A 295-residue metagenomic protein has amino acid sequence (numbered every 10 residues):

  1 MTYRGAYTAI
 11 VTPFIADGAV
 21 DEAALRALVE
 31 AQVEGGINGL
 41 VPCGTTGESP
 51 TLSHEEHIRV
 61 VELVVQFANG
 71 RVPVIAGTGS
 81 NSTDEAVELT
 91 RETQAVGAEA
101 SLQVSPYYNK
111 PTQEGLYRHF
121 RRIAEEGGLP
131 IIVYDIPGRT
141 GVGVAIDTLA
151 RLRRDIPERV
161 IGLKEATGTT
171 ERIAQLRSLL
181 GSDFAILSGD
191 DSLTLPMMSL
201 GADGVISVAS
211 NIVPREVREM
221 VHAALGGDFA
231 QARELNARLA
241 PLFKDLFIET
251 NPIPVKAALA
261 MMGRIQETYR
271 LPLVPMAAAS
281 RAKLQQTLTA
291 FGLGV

Functional and structural regions predicted by a protein language model:
M1-T8, T12-G143, V160: Active-site beta->alpha loop and helix N-cap motifs at the rims of alpha/beta catalytic domains
T2, Y7-P13, A31, G35-I37 (+4 more regions): C-terminal alpha-helical cap/extension of soluble enzyme domains
G18, P50, G79, D183-F184 (+2 more regions): A generic secondary-structure micro-motif detector that highlights 1-2 residue hydrophobic/ambivalent hotspots embedded
D21, S82, I186, I248 (+1 more regions): Charged, low-complexity surface patches
L25, H57, V61, A86 (+7 more regions): A general structural signal for well-ordered alpha-helical segments in protein cores
G35, R59, L63-F67, E92 (+9 more regions): Alpha-helical structural signal in soluble globular domains
E125, R139-F247: Catalytic alpha/beta core domains of metabolic enzymes, predominantly
